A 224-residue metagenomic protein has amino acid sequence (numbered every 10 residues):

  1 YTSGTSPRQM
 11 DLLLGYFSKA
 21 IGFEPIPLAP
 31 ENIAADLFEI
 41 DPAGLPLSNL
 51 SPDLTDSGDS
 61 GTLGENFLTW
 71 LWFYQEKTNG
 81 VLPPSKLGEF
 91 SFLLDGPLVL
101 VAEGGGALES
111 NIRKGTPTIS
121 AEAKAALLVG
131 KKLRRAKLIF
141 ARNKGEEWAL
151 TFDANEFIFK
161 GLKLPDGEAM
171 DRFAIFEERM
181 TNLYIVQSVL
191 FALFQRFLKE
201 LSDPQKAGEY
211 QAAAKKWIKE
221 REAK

Functional and structural regions predicted by a protein language model:
Y1-K224: Intrinsically disordered, low-complexity, charge-rich terminal extensions of nucleic-acid-associated complexes
